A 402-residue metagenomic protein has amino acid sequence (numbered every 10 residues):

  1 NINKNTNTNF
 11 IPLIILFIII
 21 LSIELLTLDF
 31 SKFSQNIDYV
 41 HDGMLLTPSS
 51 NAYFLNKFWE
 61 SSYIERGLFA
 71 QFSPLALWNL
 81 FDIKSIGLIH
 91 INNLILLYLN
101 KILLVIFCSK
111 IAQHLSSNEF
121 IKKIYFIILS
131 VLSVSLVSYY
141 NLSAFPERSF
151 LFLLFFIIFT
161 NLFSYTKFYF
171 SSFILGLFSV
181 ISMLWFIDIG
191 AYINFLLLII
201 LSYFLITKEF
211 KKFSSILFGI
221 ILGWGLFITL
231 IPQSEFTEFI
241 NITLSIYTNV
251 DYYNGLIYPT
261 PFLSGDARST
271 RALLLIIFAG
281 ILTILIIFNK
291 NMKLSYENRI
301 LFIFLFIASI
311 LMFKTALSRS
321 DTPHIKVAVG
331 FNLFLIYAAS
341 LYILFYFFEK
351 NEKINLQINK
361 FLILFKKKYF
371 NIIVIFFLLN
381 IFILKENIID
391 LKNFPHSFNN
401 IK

Functional and structural regions predicted by a protein language model:
N1-T27: Start-transfer (signal-anchor) and selected internal transmembrane alpha helices of multi-pass inner/ER membrane
I23-Q71, A76-L99, S135-R148, I187-F195 (+3 more regions): Transmembrane catalytic cores of multi-pass membrane glycosyltransferases and polysaccharide-assembly enzymes
L94-S117: Transmembrane-helix motifs of polytopic, lipid-linked glycan transferases
F120-F126, L217-L222, Y346-P395: Signature aromatic-anchored transmembrane alpha helix within multi-pass, membrane-resident enzymes that catalyze glycan
F120-I128, L153, I158-I181, F210-G219 (+1 more regions): Short hydrophobic alpha-helices at membrane interfaces in multi-pass membrane enzymes
Y125-V131, K293-K314, I372, F377: Transmembrane alpha-helix segments characteristic of polytopic inner-membrane glycan-assembly/cell-envelope
I127-L154, V180, L184, M312-T315: Aromatic- and kink-enriched transmembrane "portal" helix at the membrane-lumen/periplasm boundary that abuts
L151-L153, A191-Y192, S320-I354, N393: Hydrophobic/aromatic-rich transmembrane helices and adjacent perimembrane loops
